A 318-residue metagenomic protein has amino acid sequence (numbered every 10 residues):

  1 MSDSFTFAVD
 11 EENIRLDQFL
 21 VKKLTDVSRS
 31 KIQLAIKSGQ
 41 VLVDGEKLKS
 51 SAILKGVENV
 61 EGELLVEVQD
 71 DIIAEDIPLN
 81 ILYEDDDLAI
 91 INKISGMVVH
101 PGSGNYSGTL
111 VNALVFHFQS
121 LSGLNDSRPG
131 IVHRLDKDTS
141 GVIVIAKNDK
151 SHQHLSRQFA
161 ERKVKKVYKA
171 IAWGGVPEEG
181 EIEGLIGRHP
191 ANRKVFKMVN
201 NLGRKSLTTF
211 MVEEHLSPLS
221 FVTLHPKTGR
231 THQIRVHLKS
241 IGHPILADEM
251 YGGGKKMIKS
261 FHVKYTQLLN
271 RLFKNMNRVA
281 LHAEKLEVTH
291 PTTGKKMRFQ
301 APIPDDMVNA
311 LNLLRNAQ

Functional and structural regions predicted by a protein language model:
M1-P190, L207, I303-R315: RNA pseudouridine synthases
S4-T6, Q18, H117, Q158 (+7 more regions): Intrinsic disorder/low-structure terminal segments
K55-N59, G108-L114, I241-S260: Conserved long hydrophobic alpha-helices within structured protein cores
G62-L64, A191-K194, K205, Y265-R271: Short Pro/Gly-enriched beta-strand edge/turn motifs at strand-loop
I91, V236, A247: Active-site flanking residues adjacent to catalytic metal/cofactor-binding acidic residues
G102, K147, R235, G253 (+1 more regions): Residues at secondary-structure transition points
N125-S156, K165, K169, E183-H243 (+1 more regions): The conserved catalytic core of RNA pseudouridine synthases
L246-E287: RNA substrate-recognition surfaces in RNA-acting enzymes
